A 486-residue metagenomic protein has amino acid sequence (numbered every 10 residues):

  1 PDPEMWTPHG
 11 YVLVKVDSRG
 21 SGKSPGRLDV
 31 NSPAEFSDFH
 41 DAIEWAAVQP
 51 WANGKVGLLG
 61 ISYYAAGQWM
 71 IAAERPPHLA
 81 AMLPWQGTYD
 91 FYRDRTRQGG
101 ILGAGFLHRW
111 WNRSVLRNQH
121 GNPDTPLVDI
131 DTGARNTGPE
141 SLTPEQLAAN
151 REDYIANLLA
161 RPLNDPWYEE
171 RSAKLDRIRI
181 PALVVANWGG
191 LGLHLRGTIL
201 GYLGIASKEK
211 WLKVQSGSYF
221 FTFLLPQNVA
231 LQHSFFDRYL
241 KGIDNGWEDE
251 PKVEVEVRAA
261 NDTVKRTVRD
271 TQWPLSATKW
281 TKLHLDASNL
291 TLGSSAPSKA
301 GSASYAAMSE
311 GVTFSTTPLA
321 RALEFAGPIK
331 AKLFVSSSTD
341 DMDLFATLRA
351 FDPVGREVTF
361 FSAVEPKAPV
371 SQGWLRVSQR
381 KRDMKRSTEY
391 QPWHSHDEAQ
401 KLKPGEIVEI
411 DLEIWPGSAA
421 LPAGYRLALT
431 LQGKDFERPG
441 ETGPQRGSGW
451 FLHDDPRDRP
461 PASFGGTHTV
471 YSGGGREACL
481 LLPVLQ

Functional and structural regions predicted by a protein language model:
P1-A47, R95-R97, D352-P353, V358-S362 (+3 more regions): Cap/lid segment of the alpha/beta-hydrolase catalytic domain
P1-D2, P8, A72-R177: Accessory cap/linker subdomain of secreted extracellular hydrolases
P50-Y63: Alpha/beta-hydrolase fold nucleophile elbow
I178, V184-A186: Short beta-strand/loop motif that positions the catalytic acidic residue of the alpha/beta-hydrolase fold
L191-T198: Conserved alpha/beta-hydrolase "acid-adjacent" motif
I205-Y219: Catalytic histidine neighborhood in serine/cysteine hydrolases with alpha/beta-hydrolase-type architecture
S218-P226: Catalytic histidine-centered segment of alpha/beta-hydrolase-like enzymes
N228-A230, L240-Q486: Glycine/threonine-rich phosphate-binding loop and adjacent beta-strand/alpha-helix elements that clamp
